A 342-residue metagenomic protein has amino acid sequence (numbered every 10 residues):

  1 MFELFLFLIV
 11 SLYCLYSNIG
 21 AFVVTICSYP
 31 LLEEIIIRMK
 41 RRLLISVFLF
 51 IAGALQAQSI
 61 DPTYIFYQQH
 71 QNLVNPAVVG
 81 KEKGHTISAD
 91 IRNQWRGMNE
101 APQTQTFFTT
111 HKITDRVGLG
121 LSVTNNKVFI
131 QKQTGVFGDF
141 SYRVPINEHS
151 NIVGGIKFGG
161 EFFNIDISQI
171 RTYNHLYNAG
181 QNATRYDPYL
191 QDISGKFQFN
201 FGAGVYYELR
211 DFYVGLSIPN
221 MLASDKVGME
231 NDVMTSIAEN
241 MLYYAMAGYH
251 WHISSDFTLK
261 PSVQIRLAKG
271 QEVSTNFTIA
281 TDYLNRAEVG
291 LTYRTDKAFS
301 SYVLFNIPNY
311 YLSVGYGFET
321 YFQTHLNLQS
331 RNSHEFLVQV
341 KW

Functional and structural regions predicted by a protein language model:
M1-D61, I279, V340-W342: Bacterial Sec-dependent N-terminal signal peptides
Q58-W342: Subset of outer-membrane beta-barrel
